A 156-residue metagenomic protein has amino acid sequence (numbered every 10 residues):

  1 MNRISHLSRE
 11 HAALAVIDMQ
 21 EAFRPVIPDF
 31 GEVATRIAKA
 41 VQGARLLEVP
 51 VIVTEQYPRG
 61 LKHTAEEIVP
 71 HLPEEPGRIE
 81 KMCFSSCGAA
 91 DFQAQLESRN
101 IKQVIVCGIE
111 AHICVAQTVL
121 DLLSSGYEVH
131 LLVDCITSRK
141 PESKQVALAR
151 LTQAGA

Functional and structural regions predicted by a protein language model:
M1-A13, L46-L47, R59-A156: Active-site-adjacent betaalpha module
R9-A12, I27-I52, P58: A short alpha/beta connector and helix-capping loop motif
A15-I17: Short hydrophobic beta-strand that contains or immediately precedes a catalytic carboxylate
M19, V53-Q56, V133: A cross-domain feature marking catalytic cores of carbohydrate-active enzymes and several ubiquitous metabolic/repair
Q20-V26: Short acidic, Gly/Ser-rich segments with clustered Asp/Glu that frequently serve as metal-coordination loops in enzyme
